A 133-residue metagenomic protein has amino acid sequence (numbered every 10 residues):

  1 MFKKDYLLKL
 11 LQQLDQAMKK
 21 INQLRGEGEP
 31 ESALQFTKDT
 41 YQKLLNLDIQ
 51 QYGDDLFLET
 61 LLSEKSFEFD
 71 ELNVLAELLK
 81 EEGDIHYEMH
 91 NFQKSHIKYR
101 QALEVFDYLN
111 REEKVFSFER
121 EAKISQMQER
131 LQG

Functional and structural regions predicted by a protein language model:
M1-L72, D107-Y108, R130-G133: N-terminal alpha-helical interaction modules that lie
Q16, E71, L78, E119-M127: The tetratricopeptide repeat
K20-I21, T40, L75, E82 (+2 more regions): Structural register within alpha-helical repeat arrays
I21-N22, G26, G83-D84, H90 (+2 more regions): Short coil/turn linking the two alpha-helices of tandem helical-hairpin repeats
K98-G133: Preference for long, well-ordered alpha-helical segments
